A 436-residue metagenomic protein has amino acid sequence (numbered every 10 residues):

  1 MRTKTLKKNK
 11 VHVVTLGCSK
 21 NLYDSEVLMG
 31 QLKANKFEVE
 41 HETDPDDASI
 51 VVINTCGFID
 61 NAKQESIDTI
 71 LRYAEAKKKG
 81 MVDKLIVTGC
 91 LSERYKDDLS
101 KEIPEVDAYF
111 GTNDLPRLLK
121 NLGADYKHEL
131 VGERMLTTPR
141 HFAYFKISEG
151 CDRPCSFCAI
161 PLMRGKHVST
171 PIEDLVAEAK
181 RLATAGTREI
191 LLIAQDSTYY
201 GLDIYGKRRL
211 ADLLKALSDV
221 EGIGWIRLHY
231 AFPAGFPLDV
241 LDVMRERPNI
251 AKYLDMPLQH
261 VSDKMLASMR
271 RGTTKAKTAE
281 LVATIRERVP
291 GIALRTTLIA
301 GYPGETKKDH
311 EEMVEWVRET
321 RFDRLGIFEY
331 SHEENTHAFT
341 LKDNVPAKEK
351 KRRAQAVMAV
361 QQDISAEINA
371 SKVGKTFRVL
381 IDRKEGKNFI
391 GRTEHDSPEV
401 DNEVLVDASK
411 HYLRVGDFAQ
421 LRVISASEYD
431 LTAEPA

Functional and structural regions predicted by a protein language model:
M1-Y200, D239, L254, A276-E287 (+4 more regions): Proteins enriched for Cys/Gly/acidic motifs involved in redox and nucleic-acid/cofactor modification
D46-D47, D152, V261, K384-G386 (+1 more regions): Short strand-connecting beta-turns/loops that link adjacent beta-strands
G57-F58, R164, I204-K207, A267-T273 (+1 more regions): Short glycine-enriched, charge-decorated loop/helix-capping segments at active-site entrances that position
D83-G89, R94, L99, T184-K308 (+1 more regions): Conserved SAM/AdoMet-binding glycine-rich loop
L175, L192, L228, M256 (+6 more regions): Conserved, mostly hydrophobic/aromatic
A194, Y230, L258-H260, T296-A300 (+6 more regions): Active-site proximal loops enriched in glycine and acidic residues that flank catalytic Cys/His/Asp and coordinate
V240-L241, M313, V406-S409: Short beta-alpha junctions and helix-cap segments that line functional grooves
T340-A436: Terminal RNA-binding accessory module
